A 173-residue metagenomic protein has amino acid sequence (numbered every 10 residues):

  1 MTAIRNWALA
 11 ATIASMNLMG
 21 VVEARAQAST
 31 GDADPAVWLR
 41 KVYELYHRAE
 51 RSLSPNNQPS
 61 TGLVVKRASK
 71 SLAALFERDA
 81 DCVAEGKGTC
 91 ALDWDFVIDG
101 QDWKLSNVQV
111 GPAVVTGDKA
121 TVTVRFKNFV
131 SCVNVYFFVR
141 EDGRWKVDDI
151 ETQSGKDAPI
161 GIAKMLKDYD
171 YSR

Functional and structural regions predicted by a protein language model:
M1-A11, S15: Bacterial N-terminal signal peptides that target proteins for export
S15-A24: C-terminal segment of classical bacterial N-terminal signal peptides
R25-S29: Boundary of Sec targeting at the N-terminus
G31-R51: Short, aromatic-enriched amphipathic alpha-helices that serve as compact interaction elements
P35-L39, S60, A68, I162: Stable alpha-helical elements in mature extracytoplasmic
V65-V130: Surface-exposed, charged secondary-structure patches
V114-K119, T123-V135, D149-R173: Low-complexity, intrinsically disordered terminal/linker segments enriched in charged and Gly/Pro repeats
V135-K146: A short, surface-exposed beta-strand/turn
